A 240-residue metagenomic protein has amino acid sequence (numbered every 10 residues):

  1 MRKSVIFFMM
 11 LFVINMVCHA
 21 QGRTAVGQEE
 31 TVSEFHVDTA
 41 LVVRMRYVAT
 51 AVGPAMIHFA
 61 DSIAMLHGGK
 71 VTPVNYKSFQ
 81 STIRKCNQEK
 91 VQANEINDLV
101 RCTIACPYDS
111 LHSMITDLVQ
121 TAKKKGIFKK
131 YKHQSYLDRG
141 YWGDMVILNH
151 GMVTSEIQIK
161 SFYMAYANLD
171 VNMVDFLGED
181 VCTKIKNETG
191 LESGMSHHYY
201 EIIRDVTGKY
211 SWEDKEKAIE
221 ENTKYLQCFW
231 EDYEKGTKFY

Functional and structural regions predicted by a protein language model:
S4-I14: Sec-dependent N-terminal signal peptides
V5-I6, V26, T207: Sequence-pattern detector for short linear motifs and compositional/periodic biases rather than a specific fold
F12, A55-L66, M114-T121: Generic, well-ordered alpha-helical scaffold segments in large soluble proteins
M16-H19: Sec/Tat signal peptide C-region and signal peptidase I cleavage site
G22-C86: Intrinsically disordered, low-complexity polar/charged tails and linkers
C86-Y240: Long beta-strand-rich cores associated with HINT superfamily self-processing modules
